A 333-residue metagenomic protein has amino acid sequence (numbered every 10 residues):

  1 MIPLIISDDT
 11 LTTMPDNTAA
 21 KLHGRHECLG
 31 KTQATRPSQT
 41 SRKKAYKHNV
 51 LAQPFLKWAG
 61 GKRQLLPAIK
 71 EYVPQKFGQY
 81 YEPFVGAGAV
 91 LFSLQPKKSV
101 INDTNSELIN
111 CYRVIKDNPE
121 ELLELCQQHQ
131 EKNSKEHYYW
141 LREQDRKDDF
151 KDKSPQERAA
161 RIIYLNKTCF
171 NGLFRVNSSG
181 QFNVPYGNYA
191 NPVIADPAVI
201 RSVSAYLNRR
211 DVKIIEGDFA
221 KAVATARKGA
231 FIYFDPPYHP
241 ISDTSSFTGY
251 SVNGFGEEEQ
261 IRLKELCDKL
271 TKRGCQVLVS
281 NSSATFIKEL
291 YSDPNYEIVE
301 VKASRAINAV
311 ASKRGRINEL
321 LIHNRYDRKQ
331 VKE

Functional and structural regions predicted by a protein language model:
I2-Q64, E71-Q75, N118-Y233, P237-F247 (+2 more regions): SAM-dependent nucleic-acid methyltransferase catalytic core
G78-E143: SAM cofactor-binding core of SAM-dependent methyltransferases, primarily the Rossmann-like beta-alpha-beta module
P83, N102-D103, I215-G217, F234 (+1 more regions): Short His-Asn-centered micro-motif
F84-A89, I200, S282-T285, Y326: Short, polar loop motifs at secondary-structure junctions
V85, S106, K221, Y238 (+1 more regions): Short, glycine/acidic-enriched loop or turn micro-motifs at the edges of active sites
L91-Q95, A224-A226, I287-P294: Short loop/helix-cap segments at secondary-structure boundaries that form the rim of catalytic
N253-E333: Long, positively charged, glycine-interspersed low-complexity recognition regions
